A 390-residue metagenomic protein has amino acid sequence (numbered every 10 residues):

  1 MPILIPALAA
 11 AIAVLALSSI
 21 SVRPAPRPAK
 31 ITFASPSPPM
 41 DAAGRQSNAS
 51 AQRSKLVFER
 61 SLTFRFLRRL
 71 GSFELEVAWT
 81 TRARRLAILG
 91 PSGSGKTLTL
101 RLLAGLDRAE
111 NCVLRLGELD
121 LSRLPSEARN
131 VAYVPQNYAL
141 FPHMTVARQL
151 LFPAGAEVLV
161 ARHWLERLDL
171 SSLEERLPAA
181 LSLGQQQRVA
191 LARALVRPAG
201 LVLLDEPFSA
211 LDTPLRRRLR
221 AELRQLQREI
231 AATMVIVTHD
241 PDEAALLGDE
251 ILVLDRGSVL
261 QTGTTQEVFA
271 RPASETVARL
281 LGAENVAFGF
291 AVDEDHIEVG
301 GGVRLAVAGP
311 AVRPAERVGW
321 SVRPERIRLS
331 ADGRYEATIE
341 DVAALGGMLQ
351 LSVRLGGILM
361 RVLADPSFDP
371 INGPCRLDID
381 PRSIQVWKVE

Functional and structural regions predicted by a protein language model:
P2-R27, K55-F58, R65-L102, L114 (+2 more regions): Non-catalytic connector elements of ABC transporters
P28-F58: Intrinsically disordered, low-complexity terminal tails and inter-domain linkers enriched for S/T/G/P/D/E
L106-R115, A199: Conserved post-Walker A/P-loop segment of ABC ATPase nucleotide-binding domains
V113-N130: ABC ATPase NBD Q-loop/coupling interface
L119, E275, G289, A337-E340: Small-residue-enriched segments and motifs
N130, Q136, T145-T276: ABC ATPase nucleotide-binding domains
L140: Residues immediately C-terminal
F269-E294, S321, D380: C-terminal boundary and immediately downstream tail of ABC-type ATPase nucleotide-binding domains
